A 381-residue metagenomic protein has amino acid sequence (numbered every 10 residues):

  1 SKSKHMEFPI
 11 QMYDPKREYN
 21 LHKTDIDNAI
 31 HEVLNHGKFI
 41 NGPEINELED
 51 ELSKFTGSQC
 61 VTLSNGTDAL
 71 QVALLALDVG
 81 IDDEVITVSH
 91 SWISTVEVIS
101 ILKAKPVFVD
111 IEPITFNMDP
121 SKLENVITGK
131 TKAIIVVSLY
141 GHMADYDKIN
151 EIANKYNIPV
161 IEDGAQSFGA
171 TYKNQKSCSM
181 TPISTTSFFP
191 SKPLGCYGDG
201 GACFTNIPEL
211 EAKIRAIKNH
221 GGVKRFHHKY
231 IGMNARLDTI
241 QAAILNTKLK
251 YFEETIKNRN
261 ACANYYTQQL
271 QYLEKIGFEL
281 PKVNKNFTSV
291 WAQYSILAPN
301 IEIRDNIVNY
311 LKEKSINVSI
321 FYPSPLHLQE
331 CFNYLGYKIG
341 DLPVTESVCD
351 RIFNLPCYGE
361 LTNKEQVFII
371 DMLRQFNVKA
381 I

Functional and structural regions predicted by a protein language model:
S1-K38, P43, P356: N-terminal "arm"/small-domain region of PLP-dependent enzymes with the aminotransferase-like
S3-H5, K16, I45-E51, S58 (+6 more regions): PLP-dependent aminotransferase class I/II
G37-E84, H90, V98-L102, F108-D110 (+1 more regions): Phosphate-binding glycine-rich loop
Q59, E84, K105, N157-P159 (+3 more regions): Proline-centered loop/turn at the N-terminus of a beta-strand
T62, V88, P159, P343 (+1 more regions): Short, proline-centered helix/strand-breaking motifs
L75-G164, T171: PLP-dependent aminotransferase-like
E97-I99, I152, K176, P193 (+1 more regions): Hydrophobic/aromatic ligand-binding patch that stacks against planar heteroaromatic rings of cofactors or nucleotides
E162-G195, K224-K229, E279: Conserved active-site segment immediately N-terminal to the catalytic lysine that forms the internal aldimine
